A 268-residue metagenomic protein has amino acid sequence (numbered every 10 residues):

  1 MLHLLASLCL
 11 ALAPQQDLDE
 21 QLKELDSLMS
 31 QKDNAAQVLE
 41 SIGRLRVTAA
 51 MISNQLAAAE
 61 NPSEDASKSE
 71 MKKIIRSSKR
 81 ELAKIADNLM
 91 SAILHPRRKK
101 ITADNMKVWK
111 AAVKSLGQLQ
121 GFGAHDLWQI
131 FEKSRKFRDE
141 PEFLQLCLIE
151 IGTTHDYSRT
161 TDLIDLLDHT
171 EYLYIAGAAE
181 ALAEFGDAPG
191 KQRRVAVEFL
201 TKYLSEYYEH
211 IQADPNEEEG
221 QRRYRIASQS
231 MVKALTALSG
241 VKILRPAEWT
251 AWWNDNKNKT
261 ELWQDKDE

Functional and structural regions predicted by a protein language model:
L2-L12: Sec-dependent N-terminal signal peptides
D17-D26, M51-P62, K72-K99, G121-S134 (+4 more regions): Amphipathic alpha-helical scaffolding segments comprising HEAT/armadillo-like alpha-solenoid repeats
Q31, A35, R98: Short, solvent-exposed loop/turn elements at domain surfaces
D33, K136, E171-Y172, G190 (+2 more regions): Residue-level recognition of short, well-ordered coil/turn positions that link secondary-structure elements
A35-N61, S67-R80, T102-F122, P141-D156 (+3 more regions): Structural detector for internal amphipathic alpha-helices that build alpha-solenoid repeat scaffolds
Y208-I211, S228, Q264-E268: Short beta-strand and adjacent turn/loop elements
P246-E268: Pro/Ala/Gly-rich low-complexity, hydrophilic intrinsically disordered segments
